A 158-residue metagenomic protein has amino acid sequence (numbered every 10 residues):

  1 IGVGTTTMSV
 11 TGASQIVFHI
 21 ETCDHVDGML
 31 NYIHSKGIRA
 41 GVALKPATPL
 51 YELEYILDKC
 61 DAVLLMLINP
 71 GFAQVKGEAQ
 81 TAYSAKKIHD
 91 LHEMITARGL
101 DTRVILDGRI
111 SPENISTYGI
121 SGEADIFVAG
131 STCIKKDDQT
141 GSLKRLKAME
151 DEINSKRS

Functional and structural regions predicted by a protein language model:
I1-I33, V42: Glycine/small-residue-rich loop that forms an oxyanion/phosphate-binding "nest" at active or ligand-binding sites
I1-V10, A47-C60, L106-F127: Catalytic cores of alpha/beta
T5, V26-L30, L50-L53, A85-H92 (+2 more regions): Generic structural signal for well-ordered alpha-helices, preferentially at hydrophobic/aromatic core positions
G12-S14, K36-A40, K59-D61, L100-T102 (+1 more regions): Short, well-ordered coil/turn segments that N-cap beta-strands
I16-H25, L64-K76, S121-L143: Glycine-rich phosphate-binding active-site loops on the catalytic face of alpha/beta enzymes
I20, V42-P46, L67, L106-G108 (+1 more regions): A cross-domain feature marking catalytic cores of carbohydrate-active enzymes and several ubiquitous metabolic/repair
Y32-K45, M94-D107: Short beta-strand/loop segments at the ligand-binding rim of alpha/beta enzyme cores
I56-R103, G141-S142, R157: Glycine/Thr-rich beta-alpha phosphate-binding loop at enzyme active sites
